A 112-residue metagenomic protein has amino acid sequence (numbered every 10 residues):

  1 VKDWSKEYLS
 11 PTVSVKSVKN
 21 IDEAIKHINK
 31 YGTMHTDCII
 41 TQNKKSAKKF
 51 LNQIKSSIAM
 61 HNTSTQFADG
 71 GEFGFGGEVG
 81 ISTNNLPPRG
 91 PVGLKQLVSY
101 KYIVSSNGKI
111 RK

Functional and structural regions predicted by a protein language model:
V1-S64: NAD(P)-dependent aldehyde/semialdehyde dehydrogenase
Q42-K112: C-terminal segments
